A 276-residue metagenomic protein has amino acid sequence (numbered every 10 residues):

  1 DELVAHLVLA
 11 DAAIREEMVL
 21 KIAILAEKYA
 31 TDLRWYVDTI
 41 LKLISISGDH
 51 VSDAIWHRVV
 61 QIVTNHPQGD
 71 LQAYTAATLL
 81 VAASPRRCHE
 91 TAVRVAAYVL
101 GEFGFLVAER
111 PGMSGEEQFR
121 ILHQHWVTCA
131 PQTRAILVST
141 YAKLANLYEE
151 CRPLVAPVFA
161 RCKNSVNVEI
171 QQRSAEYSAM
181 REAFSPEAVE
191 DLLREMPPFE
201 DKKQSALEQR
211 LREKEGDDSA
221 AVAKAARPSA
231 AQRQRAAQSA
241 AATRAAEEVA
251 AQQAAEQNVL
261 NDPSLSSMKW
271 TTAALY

Functional and structural regions predicted by a protein language model:
D1-A12, A23, E27, D38-D49 (+8 more regions): HEAT/HEAT-like alpha-solenoid repeats
D1-L3, E16-E17, T31-I40, D53-A54 (+4 more regions): Short sequence/structural elements of tandem HEAT/ARM alpha-solenoid repeats
A10, D32, L71, V166 (+1 more regions): Catalytic cores of large soluble enzymes that bind and process phosphate-bearing ligands
R15, I22, L33, S52-D53 (+5 more regions): Residue-level detector of extended alpha-helical repeat arrays and alpha-solenoid scaffolds
L20-I24, V95-E102, V138-N146: Contiguous, well-ordered alpha-helical segments that form the cores/surfaces of helical PPI scaffolds
G48-V51, P67-Q72, R86-V95, L106-S114 (+2 more regions): A glycine-rich, aromatic-flanked flexible loop/lid motif
L106-I136, T140-Y276: Acidic, serine/threonine-rich low-complexity intrinsically disordered linkers/hinges in large eukaryotic
